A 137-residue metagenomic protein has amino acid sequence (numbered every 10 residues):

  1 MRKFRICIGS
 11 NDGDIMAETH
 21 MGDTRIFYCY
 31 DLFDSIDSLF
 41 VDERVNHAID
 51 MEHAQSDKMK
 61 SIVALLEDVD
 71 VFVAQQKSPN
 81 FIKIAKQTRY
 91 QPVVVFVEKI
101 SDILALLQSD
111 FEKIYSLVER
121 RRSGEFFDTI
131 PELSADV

Functional and structural regions predicted by a protein language model:
M1-K58, D68, V95-V137: Non-catalytic interface/targeting segments
I62-F96: Mid-chain, well-packed structural core segment of small domains
